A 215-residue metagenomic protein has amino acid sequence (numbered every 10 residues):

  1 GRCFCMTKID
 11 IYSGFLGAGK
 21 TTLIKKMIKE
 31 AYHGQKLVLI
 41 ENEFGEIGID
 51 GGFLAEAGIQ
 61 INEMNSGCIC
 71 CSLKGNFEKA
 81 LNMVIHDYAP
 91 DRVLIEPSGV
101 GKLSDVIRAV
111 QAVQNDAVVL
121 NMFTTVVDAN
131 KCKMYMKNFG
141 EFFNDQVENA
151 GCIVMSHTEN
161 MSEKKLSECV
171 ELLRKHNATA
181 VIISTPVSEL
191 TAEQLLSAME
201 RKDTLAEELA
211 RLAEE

Functional and structural regions predicted by a protein language model:
G1-C5: Short, Lys/Arg-enriched N-terminal segments with co-localized hydrophobic residues within the first ~10-30 amino acids
T7-S13, A18, T22-M136: Nucleotide-state-sensitive switch-loop elements of NTP-binding domains
V38, V93-L94, V118-V127, V147-T158 (+1 more regions): Conserved beta-strand/loop subsegment of P-loop NTPase cores
A55-G58, A112, E141-F143, E171 (+1 more regions): Short, hinge-like loop/turn segments at secondary-structure boundaries
Q111-V118, F143-N144, V170-A180: A short alpha->loop->secondary-structure connector
C132, E159-N160: Short histidine/acidic/glycine/proline-rich micro-motifs that form metal- and phosphate-coordinating active-site loops
K137-N149: Flexible active-site lid/hinge loop adjacent to a nucleotide/diphosphate and Mg2+-phosphate binding pocket
N149, M161-E215: C-terminal accessory "lid"/substrate-recognition subdomains
